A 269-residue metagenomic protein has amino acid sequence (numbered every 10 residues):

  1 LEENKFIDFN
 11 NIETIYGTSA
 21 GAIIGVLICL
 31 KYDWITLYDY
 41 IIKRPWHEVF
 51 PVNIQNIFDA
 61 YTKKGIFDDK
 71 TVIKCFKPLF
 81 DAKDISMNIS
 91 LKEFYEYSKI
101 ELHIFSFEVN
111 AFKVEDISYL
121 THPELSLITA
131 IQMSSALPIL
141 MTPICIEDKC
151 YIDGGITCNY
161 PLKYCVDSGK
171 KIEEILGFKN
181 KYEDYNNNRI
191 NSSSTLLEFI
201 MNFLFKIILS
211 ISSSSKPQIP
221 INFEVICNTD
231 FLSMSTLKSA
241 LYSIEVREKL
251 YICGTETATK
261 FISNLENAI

Functional and structural regions predicted by a protein language model:
L1-T18, V26-I269: Patatin-like phospholipase
